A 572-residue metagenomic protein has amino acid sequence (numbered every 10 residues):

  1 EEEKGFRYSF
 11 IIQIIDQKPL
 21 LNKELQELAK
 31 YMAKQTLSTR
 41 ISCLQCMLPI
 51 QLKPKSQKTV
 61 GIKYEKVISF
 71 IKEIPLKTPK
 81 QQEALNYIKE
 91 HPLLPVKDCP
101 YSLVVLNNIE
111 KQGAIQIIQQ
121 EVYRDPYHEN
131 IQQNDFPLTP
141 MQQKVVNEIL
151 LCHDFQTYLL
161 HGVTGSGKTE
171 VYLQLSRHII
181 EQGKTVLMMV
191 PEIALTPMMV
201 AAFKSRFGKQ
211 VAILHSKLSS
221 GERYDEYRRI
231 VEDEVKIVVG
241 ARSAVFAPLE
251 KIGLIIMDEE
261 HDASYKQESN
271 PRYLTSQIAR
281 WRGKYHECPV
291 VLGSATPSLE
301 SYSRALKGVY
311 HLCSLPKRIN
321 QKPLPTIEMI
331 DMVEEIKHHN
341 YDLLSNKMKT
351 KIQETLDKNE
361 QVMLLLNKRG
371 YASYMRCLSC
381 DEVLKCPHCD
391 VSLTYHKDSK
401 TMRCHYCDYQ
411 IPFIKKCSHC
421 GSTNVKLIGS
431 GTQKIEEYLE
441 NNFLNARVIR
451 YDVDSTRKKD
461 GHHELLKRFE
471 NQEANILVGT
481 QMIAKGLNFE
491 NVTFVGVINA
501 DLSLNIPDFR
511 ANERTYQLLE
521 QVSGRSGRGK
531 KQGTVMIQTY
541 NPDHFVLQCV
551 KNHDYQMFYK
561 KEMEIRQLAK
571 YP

Functional and structural regions predicted by a protein language model:
E1-S294, L306-K322, Y559: Accessory, non-ATPase domains that flank or precede helicase/AAA+ motor cores in DNA-metabolism machines
L37, W281-H286, G524-Q532, K570: Arginine/glycine-rich "motif VI" loop of SF2 helicases in the C-terminal RecA-like domain
V190-L195, A212-Y224, G240-F246, K368-R369 (+3 more regions): Conserved helicase motor
A212-S220, D262-R272, E335-Y341, N424-I428 (+2 more regions): Flexible beta-alpha connector loops of hexameric P-loop NTPases
D258-R272, S276-Q277, E470-N475, T480-G529 (+1 more regions): Conserved RecA-like helicase motor core of SF1/SF2 enzymes
W281-R282, C288-L292, S298-L378: Conserved interdomain linker/interface between the two RecA-like ATPase lobes of SF2 helicase motors
Y302-K307, S523, K531-A569: A conserved SF2-helicase RecA2
M348, D357-F443: Cys/His-rich short segments
